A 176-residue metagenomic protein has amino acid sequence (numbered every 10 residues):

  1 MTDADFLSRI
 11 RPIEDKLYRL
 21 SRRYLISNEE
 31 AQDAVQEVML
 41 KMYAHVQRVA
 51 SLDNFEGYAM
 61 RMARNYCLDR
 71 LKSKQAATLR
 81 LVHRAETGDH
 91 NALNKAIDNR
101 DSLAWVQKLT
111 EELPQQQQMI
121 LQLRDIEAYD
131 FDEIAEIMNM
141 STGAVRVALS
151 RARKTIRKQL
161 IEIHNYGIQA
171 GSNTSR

Functional and structural regions predicted by a protein language model:
M1-R19, R23, Q32, Y43: A short, charge-rich alpha-helical start-of-domain segment used by transcription regulators
R19, D33-L40, A44, D53-N65: Structural recognition of an alpha-helix C-terminal capping motif at a helix-to-coil junction
E29, D132, G143: Residues within helix-turn-helix
V38, M62, L121, I134-A135 (+1 more regions): Hydrophobic positions on the alpha-helical face of helix-turn-helix-like DNA-binding modules
L52, I120-R124: A short pre-motif secondary-structure segment
D69, A77-L103, D130, S172-S175: Internal acidic/polar
W105-L113: Short amphipathic alpha-helical boundary/capping segments
M138-I163: DNA-recognition helix of helix-turn-helix
